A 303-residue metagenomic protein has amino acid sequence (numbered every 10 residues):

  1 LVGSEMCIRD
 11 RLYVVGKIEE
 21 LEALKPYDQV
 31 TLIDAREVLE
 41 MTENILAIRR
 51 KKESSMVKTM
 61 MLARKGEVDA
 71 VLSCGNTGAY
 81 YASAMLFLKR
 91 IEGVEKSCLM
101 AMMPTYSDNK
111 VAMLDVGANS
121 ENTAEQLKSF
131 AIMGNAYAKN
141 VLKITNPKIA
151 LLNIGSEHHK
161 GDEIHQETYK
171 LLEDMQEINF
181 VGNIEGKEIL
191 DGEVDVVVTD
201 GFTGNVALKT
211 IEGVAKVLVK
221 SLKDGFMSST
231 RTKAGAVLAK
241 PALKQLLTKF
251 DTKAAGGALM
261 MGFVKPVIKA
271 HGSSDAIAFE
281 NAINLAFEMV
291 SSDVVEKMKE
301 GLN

Functional and structural regions predicted by a protein language model:
L1-I8: Short, small-residue-biased leader/transition segments that mark boundaries at the very start of proteins
S4, E53-A63, A70-A84, E95-M100 (+5 more regions): Short glycine/serine/threonine-rich phosphate/pyrophosphate-binding segments that cradle anionic phosphate groups
Y13-V14, I18-E19, S120-G186, D195 (+2 more regions): Glycine-rich phosphate/diphosphate-binding loop of Rossmann-like nucleotide-binding domains
Y27-V68: Phosphate/nucleotide-donor binding subsite
V30, V111, I178: Short, conserved active-site loop motifs that form the nucleotide-linked donor/cofactor pocket
E37-V38, N76-G78, I154-E157, F202-N205: Short glycine-rich anion-binding loops that position phosphate/pyrophosphate groups of nucleotides and phosphorylated
M85-L99, T105-N109, M113, E193-V197 (+1 more regions): Glycine-rich phosphate/nucleotide-binding loop
